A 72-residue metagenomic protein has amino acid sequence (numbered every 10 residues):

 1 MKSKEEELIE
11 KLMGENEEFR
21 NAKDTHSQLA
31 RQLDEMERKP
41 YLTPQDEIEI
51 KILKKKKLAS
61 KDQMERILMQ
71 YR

Functional and structural regions predicted by a protein language model:
M1-R72: Extended, charge-rich alpha-helical interface modules
